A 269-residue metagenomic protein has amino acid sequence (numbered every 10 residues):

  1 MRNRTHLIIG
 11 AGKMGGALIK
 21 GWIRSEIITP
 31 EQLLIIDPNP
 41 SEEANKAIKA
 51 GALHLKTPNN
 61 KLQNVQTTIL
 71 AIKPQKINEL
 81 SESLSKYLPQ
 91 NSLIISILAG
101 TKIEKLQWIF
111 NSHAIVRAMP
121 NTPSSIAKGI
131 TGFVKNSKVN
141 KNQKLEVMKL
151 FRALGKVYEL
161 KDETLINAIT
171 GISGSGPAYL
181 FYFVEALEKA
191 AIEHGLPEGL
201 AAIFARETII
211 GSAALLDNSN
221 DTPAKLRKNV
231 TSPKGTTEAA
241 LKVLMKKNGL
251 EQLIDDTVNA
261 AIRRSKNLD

Functional and structural regions predicted by a protein language model:
M1-K56, G129, I192-E193: NAD(P)+-binding Rossmann beta1-loop-alpha1 motif at the extreme N-terminus of oxidoreductases
R2, R206-D269: NAD(P)-dependent Rossmann-like dehydrogenase/reductase catalytic/cofactor-binding core
L18, L34, S41, N45 (+4 more regions): Rossmann-like NAD(P)(H) cofactor-binding subdomain of soluble oxidoreductases
L33, I77, P197-F204, L226 (+1 more regions): Small-residue helix-packing motif on alpha-helices
I109-A114, I130-A168, F181-N218, R264: Internal alpha-helical scaffold of NAD(P)-dependent oxidoreductase catalytic cores
I115, L165-G171, P223-K228: Short pre-catalytic strand/loop immediately N-terminal to key active-site residues, enriched for Gly-Thr
